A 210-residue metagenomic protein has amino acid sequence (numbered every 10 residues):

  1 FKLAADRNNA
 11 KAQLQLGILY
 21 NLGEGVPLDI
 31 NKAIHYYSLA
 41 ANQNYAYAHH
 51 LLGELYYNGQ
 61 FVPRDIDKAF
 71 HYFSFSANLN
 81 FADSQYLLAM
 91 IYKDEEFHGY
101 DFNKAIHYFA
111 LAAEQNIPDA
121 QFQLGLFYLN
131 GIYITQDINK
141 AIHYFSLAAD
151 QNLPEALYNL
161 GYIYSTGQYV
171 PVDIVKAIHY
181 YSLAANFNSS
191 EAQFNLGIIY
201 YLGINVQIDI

Functional and structural regions predicted by a protein language model:
F1-R7, A12, G197, Y201 (+1 more regions): Low-complexity/repetitive intrinsically disordered segments
D6-A10, L22-E24, D29, N42-Y45 (+10 more regions): Short helix-capping/linker turns of helical repeat alpha-solenoids
Q15-L22, L51-N58, L87-D94, Q123-N130 (+2 more regions): Hydrophobic face of amphipathic alpha-helices that form TPR/SEL1-like repeat modules and related alpha-solenoid
D29-I30, D65-I66, G99-F102, D137-I138 (+2 more regions): Helix-turn-helix repeat elements of alpha-solenoid scaffolds
